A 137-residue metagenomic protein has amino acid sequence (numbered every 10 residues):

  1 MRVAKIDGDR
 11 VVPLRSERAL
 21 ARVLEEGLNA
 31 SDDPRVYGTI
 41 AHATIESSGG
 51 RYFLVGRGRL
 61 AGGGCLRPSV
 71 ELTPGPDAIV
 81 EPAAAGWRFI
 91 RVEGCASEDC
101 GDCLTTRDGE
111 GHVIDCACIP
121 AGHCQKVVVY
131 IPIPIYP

Functional and structural regions predicted by a protein language model:
M1-R91, P137: N-terminal propeptides/leader regions of secreted preproproteins that are proteolytically removed before maturation
C65-L66, E71-P137: Mature secreted bioactive peptide module from preproproteins
